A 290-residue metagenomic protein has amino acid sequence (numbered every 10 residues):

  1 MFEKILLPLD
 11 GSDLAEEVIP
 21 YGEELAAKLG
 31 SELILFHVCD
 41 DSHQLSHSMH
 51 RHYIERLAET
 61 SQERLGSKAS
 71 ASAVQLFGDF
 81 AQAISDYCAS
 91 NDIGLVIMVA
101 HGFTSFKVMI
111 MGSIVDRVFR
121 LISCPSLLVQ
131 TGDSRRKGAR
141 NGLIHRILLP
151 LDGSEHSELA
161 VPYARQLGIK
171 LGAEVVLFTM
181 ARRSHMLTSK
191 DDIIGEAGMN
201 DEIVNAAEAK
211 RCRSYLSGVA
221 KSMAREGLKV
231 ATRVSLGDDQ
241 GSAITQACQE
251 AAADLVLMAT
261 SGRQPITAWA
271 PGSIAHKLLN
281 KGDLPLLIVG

Functional and structural regions predicted by a protein language model:
M1-M49, H145-G198, A220-R233: Small/aliphatic-rich secondary-structure junction motif
L6-L7, Y21, L33-L35, Y53 (+10 more regions): Short, structured motif recognition centered on aromatic/hydrophobic residues
F36, Q75-F77, S85-Q130: Hydrophobic, ordered structural segments
L45-S46, M109, A139, A160 (+3 more regions): Short, well-ordered secondary-structure micro-motifs
E63-V96, R135, K221-V256: Structural beta-alpha unit
V99-R120, G142, L255-K281: Glycine-rich, Arg-bearing micro-motifs that act as flexible, cationic patches
G132-H145: Intrinsically disordered, low-complexity Ser/Thr-rich linker and spacer segments in cell-wall-related proteins
A197-S214: A short acidic, glycine-rich active-site loop that binds or catalyzes chemistry on phosphate/adenosine moieties
